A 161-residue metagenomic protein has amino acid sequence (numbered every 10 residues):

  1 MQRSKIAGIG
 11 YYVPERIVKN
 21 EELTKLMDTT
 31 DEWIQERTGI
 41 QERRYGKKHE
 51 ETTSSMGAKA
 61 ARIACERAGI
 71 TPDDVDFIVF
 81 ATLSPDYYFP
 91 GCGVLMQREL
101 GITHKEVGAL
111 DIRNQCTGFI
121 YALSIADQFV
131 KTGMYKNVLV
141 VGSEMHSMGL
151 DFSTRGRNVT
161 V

Functional and structural regions predicted by a protein language model:
M1-D76, R98-L100: Conserved "HGTGT" condensation-loop signature of ketosynthase/thiolase-family condensing enzymes that catalyze
M1-R3, S84, Y135: A structure-centric signal for secondary-structure junctions around beta-strands
L26, K48-G57, S84, Y88 (+3 more regions): Generic, well-ordered alpha-helical segments
E66-P72, D86-V161: Acyl-thioester C-C bond-transforming condensing/cleaving domain
D76-L83: Short glycine-rich or small-residue beta-strand-to-loop segments that form or flank ligand, phosphate, metal/Fe-S
